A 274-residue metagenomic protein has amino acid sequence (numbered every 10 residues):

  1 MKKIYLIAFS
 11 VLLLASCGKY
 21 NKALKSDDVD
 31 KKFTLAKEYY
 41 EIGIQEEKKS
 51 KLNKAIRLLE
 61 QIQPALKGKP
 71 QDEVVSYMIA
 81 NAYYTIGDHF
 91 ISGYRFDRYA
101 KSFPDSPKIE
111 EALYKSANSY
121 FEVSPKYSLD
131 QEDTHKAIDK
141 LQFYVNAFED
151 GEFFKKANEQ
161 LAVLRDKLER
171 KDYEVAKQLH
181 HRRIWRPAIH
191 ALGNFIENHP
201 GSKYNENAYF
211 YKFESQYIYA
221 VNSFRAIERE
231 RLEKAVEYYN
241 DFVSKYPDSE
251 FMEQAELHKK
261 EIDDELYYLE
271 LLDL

Functional and structural regions predicted by a protein language model:
K2-A8: Sec-dependent signal peptide recognition, specifically the positively charged N-region followed immediately by
Y5, S16-L274: Acidic, polar-rich low-complexity tracts and alpha-helical solenoid repeat scaffolds
L12-L14: Hydrophobic core
